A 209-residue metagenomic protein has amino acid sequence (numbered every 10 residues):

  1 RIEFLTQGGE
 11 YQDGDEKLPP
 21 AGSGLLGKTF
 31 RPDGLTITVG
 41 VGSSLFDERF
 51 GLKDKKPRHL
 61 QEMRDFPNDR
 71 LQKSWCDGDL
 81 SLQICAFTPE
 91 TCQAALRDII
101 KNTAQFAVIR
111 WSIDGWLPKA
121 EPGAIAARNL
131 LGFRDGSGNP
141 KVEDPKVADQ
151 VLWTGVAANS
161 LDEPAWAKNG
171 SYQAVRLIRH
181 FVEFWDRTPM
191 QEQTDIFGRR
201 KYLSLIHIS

Functional and structural regions predicted by a protein language model:
R1-S209: Long, histidine/aromatic-enriched segments associated with O2/redox biology
